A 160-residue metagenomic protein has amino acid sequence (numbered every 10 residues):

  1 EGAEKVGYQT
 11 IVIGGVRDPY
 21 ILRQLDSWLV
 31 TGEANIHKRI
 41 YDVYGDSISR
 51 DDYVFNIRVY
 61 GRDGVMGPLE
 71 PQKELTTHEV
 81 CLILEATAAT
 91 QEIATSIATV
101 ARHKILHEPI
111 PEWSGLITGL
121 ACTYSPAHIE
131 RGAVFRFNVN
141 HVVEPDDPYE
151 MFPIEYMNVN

Functional and structural regions predicted by a protein language model:
G2-N160: C-terminal non-catalytic interaction/assembly regions of soluble proteins
